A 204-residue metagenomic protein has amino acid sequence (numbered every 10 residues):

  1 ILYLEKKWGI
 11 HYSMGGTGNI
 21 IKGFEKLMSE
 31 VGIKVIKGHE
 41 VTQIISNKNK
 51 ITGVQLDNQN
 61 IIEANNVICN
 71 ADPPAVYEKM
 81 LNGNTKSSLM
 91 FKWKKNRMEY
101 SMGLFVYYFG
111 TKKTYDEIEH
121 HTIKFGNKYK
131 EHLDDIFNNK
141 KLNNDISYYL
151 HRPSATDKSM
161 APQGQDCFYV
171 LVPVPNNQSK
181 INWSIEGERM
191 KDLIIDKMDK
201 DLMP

Functional and structural regions predicted by a protein language model:
L2-Q55, N65: Helical element adjacent to the flavin cofactor pocket in flavoenzyme catalytic cores
L4-Y12, L104, P175-S184: Glycine- and acidic
G23, L27-V31, N70, K79 (+2 more regions): Generic, well-ordered alpha-helical scaffold segments in large soluble proteins
S29, S46-N49, D72, G110 (+2 more regions): Hydrophobic alpha-helix feature that most strongly marks membrane-spanning transmembrane helices and their immediate
T42-P162: Mid-domain catalytic core of redox enzymes that form a hydrophobic substrate pocket/lid adjacent to a catalytic redox
Y148-P204: FAD-dependent oxidoreductase catalytic-site/capping-region signature
